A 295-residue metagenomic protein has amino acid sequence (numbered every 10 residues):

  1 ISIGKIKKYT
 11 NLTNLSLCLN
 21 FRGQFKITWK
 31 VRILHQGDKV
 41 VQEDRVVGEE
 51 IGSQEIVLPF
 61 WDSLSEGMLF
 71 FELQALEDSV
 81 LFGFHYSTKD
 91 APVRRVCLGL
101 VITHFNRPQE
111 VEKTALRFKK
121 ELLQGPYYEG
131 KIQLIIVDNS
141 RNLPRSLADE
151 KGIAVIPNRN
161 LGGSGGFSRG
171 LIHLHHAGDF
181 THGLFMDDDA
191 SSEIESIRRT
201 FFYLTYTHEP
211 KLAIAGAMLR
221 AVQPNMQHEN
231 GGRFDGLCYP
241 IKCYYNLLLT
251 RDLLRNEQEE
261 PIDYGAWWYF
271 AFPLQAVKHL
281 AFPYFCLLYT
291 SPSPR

Functional and structural regions predicted by a protein language model:
I6-T10, H35-G37, I56-Q109: N-proximal low-complexity "stem/linker" segments adjacent to membrane-targeting elements
R107-L123: Short, well-formed alpha-helical segments that are part of the catalytic scaffolds of diverse glycosyltransferases
F118-I156: Acidic donor-binding segment of Leloir-type glycosyltransferases
D179-D189: Short beta-strand-to-loop acidic/aromatic patch adjacent to the donor-nucleotide binding site
E195-R233: Conserved donor NDP-sugar-binding/catalytic core segment of glycosyltransferases
Y245-Y269: A recurrent flexible, glycine/aromatic-enriched loop bordering the glycosyltransferase active site that acts as
G265-A281: Conserved nucleotide-sugar donor-binding and metal-coordinating catalytic region shared by glycosyltransferases
Y289-P294: Conserved small/polar residues in nucleotide/adenosyl-binding loops
